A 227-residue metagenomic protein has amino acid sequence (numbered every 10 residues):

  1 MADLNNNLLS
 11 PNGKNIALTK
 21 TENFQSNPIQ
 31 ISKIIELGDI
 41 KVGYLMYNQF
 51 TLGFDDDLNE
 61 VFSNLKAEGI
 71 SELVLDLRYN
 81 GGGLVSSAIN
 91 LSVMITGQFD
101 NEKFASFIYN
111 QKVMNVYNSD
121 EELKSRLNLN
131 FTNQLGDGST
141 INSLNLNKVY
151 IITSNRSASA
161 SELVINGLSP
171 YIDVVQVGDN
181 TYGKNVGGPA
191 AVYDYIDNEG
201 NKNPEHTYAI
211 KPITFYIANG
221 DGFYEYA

Functional and structural regions predicted by a protein language model:
M1-I70: C-terminal, low-ordered peptide segments at domain boundaries
D39-L45, Q49-E72, G81-A227: C-terminal "post-core" interaction segments
R78: Short strand-turn motif at the edge of the Rossmann-like AdoMet-binding core
